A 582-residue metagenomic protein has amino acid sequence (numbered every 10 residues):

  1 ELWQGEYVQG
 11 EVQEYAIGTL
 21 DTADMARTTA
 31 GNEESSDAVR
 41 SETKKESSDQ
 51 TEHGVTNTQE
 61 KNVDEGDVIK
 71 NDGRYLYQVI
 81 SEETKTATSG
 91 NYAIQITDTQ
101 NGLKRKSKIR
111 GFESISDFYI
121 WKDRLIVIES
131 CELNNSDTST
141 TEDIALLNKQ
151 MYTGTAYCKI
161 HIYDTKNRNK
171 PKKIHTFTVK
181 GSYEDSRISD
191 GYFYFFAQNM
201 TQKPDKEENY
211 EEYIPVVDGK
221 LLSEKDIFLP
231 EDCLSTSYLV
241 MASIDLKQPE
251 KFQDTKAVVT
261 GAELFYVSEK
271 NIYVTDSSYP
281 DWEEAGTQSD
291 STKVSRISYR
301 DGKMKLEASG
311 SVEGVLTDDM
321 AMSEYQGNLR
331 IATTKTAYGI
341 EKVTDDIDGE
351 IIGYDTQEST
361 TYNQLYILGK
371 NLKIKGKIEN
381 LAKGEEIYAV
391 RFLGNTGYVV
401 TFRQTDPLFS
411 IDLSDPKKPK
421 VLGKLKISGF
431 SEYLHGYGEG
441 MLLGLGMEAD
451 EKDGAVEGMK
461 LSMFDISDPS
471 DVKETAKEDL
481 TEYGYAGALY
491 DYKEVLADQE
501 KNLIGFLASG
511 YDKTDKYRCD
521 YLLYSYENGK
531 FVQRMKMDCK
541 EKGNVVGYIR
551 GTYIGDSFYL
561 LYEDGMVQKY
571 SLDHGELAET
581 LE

Functional and structural regions predicted by a protein language model:
E1-E582: Beta-sheet-rich non-transmembrane sensory/scaffold domains
